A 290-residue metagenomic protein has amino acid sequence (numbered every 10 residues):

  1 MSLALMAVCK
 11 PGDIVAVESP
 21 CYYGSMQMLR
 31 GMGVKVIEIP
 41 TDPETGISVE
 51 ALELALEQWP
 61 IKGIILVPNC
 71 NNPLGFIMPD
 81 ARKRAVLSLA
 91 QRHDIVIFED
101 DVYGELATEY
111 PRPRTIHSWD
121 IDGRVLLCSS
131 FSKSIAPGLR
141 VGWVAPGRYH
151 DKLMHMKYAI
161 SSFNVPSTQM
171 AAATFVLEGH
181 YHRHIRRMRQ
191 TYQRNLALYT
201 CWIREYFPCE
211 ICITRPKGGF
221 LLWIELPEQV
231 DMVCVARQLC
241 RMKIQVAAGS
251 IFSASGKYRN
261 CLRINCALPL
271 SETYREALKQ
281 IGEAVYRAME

Functional and structural regions predicted by a protein language model:
M1-H93, G104-D120, Y192, M289: Conserved core of the PLP fold type I
V17, E38, I97-E99, A172 (+1 more regions): Hydrophobic residues in well-ordered beta-strands that form the structural core
I121-Q190: Conserved core segment of the aminotransferase class I/II
G147, L177, E225-P227, A267-P269: Residue-level recognition of strand-loop junctions within catalytic nucleotide-signaling folds
Q190-T200, I211-E225, V235-Q238: Conserved glycine-rich beta-strand-loop-beta hairpin in the small C-terminal domain of fold type I
V230-V235, E272-E276: Short, conserved charged micro-motifs
R241-M242, S255-E290: PLP-dependent enzyme catalytic core of the Aspartate aminotransferase-like
